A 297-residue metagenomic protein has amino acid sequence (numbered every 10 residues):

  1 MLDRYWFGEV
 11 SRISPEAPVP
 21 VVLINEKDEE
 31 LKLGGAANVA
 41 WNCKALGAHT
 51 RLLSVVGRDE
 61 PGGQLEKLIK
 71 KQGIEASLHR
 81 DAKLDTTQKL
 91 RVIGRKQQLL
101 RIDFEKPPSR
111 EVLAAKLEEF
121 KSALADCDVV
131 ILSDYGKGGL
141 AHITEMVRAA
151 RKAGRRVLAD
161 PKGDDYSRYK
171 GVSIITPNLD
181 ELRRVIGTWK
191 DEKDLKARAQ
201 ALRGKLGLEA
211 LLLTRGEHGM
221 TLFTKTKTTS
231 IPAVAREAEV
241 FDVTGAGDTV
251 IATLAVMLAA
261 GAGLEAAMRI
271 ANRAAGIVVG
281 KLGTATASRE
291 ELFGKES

Functional and structural regions predicted by a protein language model:
M1-R51, P232, R236-F241: Glycine-rich phosphate/adenosyl-contacting loop at the front of the ribokinase-like
L2, L182-R183, L292: A generic structural signal for short hydrophobic patches within well-formed alpha-helices
V19, L78-L84, R91-D126: Conserved phosphate-binding/catalytic loop of the ribokinase/pfkB sugar-kinase fold
S54-R58, D81, R95, D160-K162: Cofactor-binding loop segments of dinucleotide-utilizing enzymes, especially the Rossmann-like FAD- and NAD(P)+-binding
V56-Q72: A glycine-rich beta-to-alpha transition motif near the start of alpha/beta enzyme domains, typified by
V129, K137-S230: Conserved phosphate/ATP/ADP-binding segment of small-molecule kinases
E209, R236-K295: Conserved post-catalytic alpha-helical subdomain immediately downstream of the catalytic base and nucleotide-binding
